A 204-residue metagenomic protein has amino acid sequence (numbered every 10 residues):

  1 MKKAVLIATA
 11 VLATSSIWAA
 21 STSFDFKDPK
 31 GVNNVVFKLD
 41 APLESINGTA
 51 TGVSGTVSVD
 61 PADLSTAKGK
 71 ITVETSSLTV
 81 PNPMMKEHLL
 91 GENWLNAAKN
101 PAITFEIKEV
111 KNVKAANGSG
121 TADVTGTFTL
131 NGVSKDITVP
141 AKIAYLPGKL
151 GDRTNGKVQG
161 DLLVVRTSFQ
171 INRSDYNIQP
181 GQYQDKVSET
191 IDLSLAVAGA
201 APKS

Functional and structural regions predicted by a protein language model:
M1-A19: Gram-negative bacterial Sec-dependent N-terminal signal peptides
A19-S204: Low-complexity, acidic/polar, glycine-enriched regions of mature
